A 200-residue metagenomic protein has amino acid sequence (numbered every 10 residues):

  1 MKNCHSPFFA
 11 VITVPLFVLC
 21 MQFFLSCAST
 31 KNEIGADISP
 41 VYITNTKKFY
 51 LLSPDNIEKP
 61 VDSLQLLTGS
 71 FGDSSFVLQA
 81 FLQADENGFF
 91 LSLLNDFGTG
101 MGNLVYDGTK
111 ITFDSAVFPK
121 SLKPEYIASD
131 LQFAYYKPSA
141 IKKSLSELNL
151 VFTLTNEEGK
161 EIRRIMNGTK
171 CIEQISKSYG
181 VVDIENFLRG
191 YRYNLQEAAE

Functional and structural regions predicted by a protein language model:
K2-L16: Bacterial N-terminal signal peptides that target proteins for export
F23-S26: C-terminal motif of bacterial Sec signal peptides marking the signal peptidase cleavage site
A28-T46, L66-T68, T99, N103 (+1 more regions): Mature, soluble, non-transmembrane domains
N45-E86: Post-signal-peptide N-terminal segment of Sec-exported extracytoplasmic proteins
D73-S75, D96-T99: Solvent-exposed loop/turn segments connecting transmembrane beta-strands in outer-membrane beta-barrel proteins
E86-G88, G98: Short, charged/polar surface micro-motifs in flexible loops or helix N-caps
